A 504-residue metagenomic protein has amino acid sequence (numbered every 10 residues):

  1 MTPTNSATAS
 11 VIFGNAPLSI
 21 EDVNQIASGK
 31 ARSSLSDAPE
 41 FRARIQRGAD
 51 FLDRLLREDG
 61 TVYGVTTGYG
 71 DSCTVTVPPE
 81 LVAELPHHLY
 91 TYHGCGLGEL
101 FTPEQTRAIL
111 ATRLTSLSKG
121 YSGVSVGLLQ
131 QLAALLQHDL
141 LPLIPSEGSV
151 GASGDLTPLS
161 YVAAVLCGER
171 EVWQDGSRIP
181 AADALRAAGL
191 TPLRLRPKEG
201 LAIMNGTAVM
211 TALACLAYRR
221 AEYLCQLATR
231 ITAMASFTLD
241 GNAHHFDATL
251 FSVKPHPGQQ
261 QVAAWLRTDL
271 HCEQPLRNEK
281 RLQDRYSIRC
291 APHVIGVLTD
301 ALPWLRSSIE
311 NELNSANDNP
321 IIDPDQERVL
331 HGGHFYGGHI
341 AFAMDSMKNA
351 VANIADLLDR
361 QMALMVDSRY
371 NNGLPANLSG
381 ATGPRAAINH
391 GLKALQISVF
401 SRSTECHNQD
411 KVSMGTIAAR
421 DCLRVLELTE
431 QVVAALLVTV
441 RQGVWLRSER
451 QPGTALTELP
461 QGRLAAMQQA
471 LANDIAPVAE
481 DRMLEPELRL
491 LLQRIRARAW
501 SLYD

Functional and structural regions predicted by a protein language model:
T2-E40, R44, G48-L56, P78 (+1 more regions): C-terminal auxiliary extensions adjacent to catalytic cores
V23, L89, H93, Q105 (+5 more regions): Short alpha-helical scaffolding segments that buttress acidic/His motifs in well-ordered protein cores
D37, F41, T74, P78 (+4 more regions): Short secondary-structure transition/capping motifs
D59-T61: Metabolite-binding pocket within alpha/beta catalytic cores that recognizes anionic/polar moieties
Y63-L85, Y92-L117, L143-C167, S177 (+2 more regions): FAD-binding core of FAD-dependent oxidoreductases, characterized by glycine-rich FAD pyrophosphate-binding loops
Y69, G96, T115-S116, L136 (+5 more regions): Acidic, glycine-rich active-site loops and adjacent beta-strand->loop/helix elements that engage anionic groups
L100, G123-V124, Q226, N314: Alpha/propeptide regions of enzymes that mature by internal proteolysis
G120-E147: FAD-binding glycine-rich core of flavoenzymes that anchor FAD
